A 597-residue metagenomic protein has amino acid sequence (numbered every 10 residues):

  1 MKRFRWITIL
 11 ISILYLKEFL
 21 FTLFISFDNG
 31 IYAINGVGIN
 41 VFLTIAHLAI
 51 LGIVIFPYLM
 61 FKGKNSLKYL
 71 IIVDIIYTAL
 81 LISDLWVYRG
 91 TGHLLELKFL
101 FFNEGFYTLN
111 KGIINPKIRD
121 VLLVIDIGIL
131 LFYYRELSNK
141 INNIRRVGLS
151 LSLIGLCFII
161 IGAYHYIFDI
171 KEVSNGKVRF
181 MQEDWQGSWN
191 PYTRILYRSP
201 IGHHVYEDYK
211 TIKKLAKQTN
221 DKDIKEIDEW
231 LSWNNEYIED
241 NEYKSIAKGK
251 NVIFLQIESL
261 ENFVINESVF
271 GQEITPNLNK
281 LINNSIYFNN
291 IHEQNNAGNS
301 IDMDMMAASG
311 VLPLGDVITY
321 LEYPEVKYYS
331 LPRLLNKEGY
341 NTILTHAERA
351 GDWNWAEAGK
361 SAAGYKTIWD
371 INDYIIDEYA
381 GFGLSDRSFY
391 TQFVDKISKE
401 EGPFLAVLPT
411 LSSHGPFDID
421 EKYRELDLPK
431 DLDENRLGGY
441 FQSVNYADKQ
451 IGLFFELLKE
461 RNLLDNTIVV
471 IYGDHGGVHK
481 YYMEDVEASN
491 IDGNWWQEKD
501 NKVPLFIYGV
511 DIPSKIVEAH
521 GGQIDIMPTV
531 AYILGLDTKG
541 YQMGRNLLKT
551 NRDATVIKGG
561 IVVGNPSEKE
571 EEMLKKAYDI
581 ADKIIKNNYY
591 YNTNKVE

Functional and structural regions predicted by a protein language model:
M1, Y134, W189-T193, R198 (+6 more regions): Intrinsically disordered, low-complexity regions
K2-H204: Transmembrane and membrane-interface helices of multi-pass, inner-membrane envelope-modifying transferases
I9, V205, A216-D223, S567-Y578: Intrinsic-disorder-associated interaction segments
F27-V37, Q186, N190, S199-P200 (+6 more regions): Alpha-helix capping and helix-coil boundary motifs
Y58-K62, V73, K217-T219, K225-S232 (+1 more regions): Glycosyltransferases that elongate glycans
W86-K98, K117, N220-D223, S300 (+4 more regions): A diffuse structural propensity rather than consistent per-protein peaks
H203-E226, Y379-S385, F389-F393: Basic, amphipathic N-terminal segments that precede the first structured/catalytic domain
D228-E597: Solvent-exposed soluble domains appended to multi-pass membrane proteins
